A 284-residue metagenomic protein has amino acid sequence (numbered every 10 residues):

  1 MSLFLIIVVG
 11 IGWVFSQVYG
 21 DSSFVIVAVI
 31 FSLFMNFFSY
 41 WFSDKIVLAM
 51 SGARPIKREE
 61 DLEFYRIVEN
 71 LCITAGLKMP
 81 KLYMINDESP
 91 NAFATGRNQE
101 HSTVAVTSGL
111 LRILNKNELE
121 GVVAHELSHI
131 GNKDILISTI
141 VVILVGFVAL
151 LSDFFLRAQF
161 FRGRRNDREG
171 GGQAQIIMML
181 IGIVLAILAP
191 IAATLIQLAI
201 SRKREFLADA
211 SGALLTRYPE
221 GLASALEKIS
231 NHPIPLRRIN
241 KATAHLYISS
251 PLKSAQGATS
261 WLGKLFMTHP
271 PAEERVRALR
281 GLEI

Functional and structural regions predicted by a protein language model:
M1-T95, V142-F206, T216, I229-N240 (+1 more regions): Hydrophobic or amphipathic, alpha-helical segments that drive membrane association/targeting
S22-S23, E120, L136: Residues that define the loop-to-transmembrane-helix transition and helix capping in multi-pass membrane transporters
A28-F31, V104-L111: Membrane-embedded alpha-helical segments that form the functional core of polytopic membrane enzymes, especially those
D44, V68, V106, G121-H129 (+2 more regions): Active-site recognition of the HExxH zinc-binding catalytic motif
I56, S108-G121: Short pre-active-site segment immediately N-terminal to the catalytic Zn-binding motif
Y83-M84, A105, Y247-I248: Soluble periplasmic/extracytoplasmic beta-strand elements of cell-envelope proteins
L127-V142, F155, E220: Catalytic Zn2+-binding segment of zinc metalloproteases
A210-K228, H232, R238-I284: C-terminal capping/extension segments of zinc metalloprotease domains
